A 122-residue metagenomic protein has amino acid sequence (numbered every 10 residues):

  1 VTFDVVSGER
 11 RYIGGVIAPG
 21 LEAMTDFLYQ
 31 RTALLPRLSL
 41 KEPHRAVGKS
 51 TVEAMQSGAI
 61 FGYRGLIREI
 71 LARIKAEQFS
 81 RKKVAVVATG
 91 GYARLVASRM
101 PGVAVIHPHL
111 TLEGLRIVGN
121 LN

Functional and structural regions predicted by a protein language model:
V1-T2, G20-A23, R94: Short, catalytically relevant binding-site loops at active-site mouths
V1-Y12, L28, L115: Gly/Thr-rich phosphate-binding beta-strand-loop-beta motif of the actin/hexokinase/Hsp70
G14-A18: A mobile, often basic/glycine-rich helix-loop segment that functions as the active-site lid/recognition loop
M24-N122: ATP-binding/phosphotransfer module of carbohydrate and carboxylate kinases, centering on a glycine-rich
